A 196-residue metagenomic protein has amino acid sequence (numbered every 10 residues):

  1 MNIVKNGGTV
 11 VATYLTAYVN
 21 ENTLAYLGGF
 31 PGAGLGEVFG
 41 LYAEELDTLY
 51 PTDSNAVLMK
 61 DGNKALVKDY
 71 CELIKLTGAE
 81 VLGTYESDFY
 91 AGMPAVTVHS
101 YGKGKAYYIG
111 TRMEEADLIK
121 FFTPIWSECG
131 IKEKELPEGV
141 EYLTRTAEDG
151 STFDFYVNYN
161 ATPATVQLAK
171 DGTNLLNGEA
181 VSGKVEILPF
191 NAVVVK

Functional and structural regions predicted by a protein language model:
M1-K196: A conserved amphipathic helix/loop scaffold that creates a polar/acidic microenvironment used either to coordinate
